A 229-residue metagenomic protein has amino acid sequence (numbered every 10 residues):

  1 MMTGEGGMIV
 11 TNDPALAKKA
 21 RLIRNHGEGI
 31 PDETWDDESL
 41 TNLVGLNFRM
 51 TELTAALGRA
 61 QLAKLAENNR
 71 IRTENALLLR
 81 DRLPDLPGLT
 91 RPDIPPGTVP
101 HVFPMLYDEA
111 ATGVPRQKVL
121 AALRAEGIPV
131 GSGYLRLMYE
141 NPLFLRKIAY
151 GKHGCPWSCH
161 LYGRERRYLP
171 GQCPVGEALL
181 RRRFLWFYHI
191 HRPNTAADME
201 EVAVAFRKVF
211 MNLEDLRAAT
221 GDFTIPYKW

Functional and structural regions predicted by a protein language model:
M1-P104: Active-site region of PLP-dependent enzymes
G7, D13, L53, R72 (+6 more regions): Generic structural signal for small/hydrophobic residues in well-ordered secondary structure, especially within
D13, Y107-E109, H191: Non-catalytic surface loops within mature trypsin-like serine protease
K18-W35, A125, M138-E165: Mobile, glycine-enriched helix-loop/loop "lid" segments at the mouths of ligand-binding/catalytic clefts that gate
G27-E28, R124-G131, F206-E214: A common structural junction motif
T34, E38-R49, R80-P142, A218-W229: Conserved small-domain helix->loop->beta segment predominantly found in fold-type I
N68, N75, V119, V202-A205: Hydrophobic alpha-helical membrane-association signature
R146-W229: PLP-dependent enzyme catalytic core of the Aspartate aminotransferase-like
